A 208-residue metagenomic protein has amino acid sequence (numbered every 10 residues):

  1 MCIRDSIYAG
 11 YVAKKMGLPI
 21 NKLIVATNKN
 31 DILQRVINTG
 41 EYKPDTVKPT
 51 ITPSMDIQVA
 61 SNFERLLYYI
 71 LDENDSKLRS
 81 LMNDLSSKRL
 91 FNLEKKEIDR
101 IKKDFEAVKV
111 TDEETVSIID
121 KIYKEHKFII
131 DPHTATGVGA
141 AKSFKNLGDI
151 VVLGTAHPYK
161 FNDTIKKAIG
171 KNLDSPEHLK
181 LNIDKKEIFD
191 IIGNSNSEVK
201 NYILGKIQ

Functional and structural regions predicted by a protein language model:
M1-D5: Conserved small/polar residues in nucleotide/adenosyl-binding loops
S6-V12, Q34-T39, D163-K166: Short acidic, glycine/serine/threonine-rich loops at helix termini
Y8-P19, G139-N146: Alpha-helix C-terminal capping segments
I20-I24, K127, D149-V152: Beta-sheet entry/capping signal
I24-P132, T136, A168-Q208: Active-site/ligand-binding loops adjacent to catalytic centers
I130-P132, G148-I150, F161-T164: Extended hydrophobic-aromatic, low-complexity segments
K145-G148, G170: Short glycine/proline-enriched coil/turn segments at helix->beta-strand junctions
